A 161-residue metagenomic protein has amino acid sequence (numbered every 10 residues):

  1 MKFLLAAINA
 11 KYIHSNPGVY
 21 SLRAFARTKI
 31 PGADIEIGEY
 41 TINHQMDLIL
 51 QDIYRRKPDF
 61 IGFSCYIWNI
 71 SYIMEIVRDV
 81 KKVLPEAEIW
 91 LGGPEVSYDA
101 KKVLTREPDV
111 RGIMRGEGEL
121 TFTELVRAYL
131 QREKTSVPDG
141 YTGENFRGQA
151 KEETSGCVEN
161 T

Functional and structural regions predicted by a protein language model:
M1-K11, F60: Nucleotide-activated donor-dependent transferases that construct or modify glycoconjugates
M1-L4, A26-D34: N-terminal subdomain of nucleotide-sugar transferases
K11-V19: Glycine- and acidic-residue-enriched helix-capping/strand-helix junction motifs
G18, F25-A26, D34-G156: Glycine-rich beta-alpha loop elements in corrinoid/cobalamin-binding modules across cobalamin-dependent enzymes
V158-N160: A short beta-loop-alpha structural element at the N-terminal edge of CoA-dependent acyl/N-acetyltransferase catalytic
